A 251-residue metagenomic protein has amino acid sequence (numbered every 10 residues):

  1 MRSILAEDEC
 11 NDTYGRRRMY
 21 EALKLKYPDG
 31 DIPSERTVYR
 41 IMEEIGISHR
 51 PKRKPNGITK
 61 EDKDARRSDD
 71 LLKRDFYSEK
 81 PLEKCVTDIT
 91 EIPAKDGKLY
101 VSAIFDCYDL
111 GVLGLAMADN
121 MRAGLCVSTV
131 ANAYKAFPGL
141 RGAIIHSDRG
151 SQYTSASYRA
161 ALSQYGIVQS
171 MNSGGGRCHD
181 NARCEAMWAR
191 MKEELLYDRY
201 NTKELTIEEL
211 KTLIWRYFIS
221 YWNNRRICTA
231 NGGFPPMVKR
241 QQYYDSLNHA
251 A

Functional and structural regions predicted by a protein language model:
M1-K80, C178, P235-D245: Basic, flexible linker segments flanking DNA-binding modules in nucleic acid-interacting mobile-element proteins
I58-E61, S147-R149, S155-R159, M171-E193 (+2 more regions): RNase H-like two-metal-ion nuclease catalytic core shared by retroviral integrases and related mobile-element nucleases
L72, E83-I92: Two-metal-ion RNase H-like nuclease active-site motif
P93, G97, L115-P138: Active-site beta-loop-alpha junctions of metal-dependent nucleic acid enzymes, especially the RNase H-like/DDE
A94, D106-C107: Short, acidic, Ser/Thr-enriched surface-loop or helix-capping motifs
L99-S102, L113: Short loop/turn microsegments at loop-to-beta-strand junctions
S163-Y165, A189-A251: C-terminal domain-tail junction helix/linker
